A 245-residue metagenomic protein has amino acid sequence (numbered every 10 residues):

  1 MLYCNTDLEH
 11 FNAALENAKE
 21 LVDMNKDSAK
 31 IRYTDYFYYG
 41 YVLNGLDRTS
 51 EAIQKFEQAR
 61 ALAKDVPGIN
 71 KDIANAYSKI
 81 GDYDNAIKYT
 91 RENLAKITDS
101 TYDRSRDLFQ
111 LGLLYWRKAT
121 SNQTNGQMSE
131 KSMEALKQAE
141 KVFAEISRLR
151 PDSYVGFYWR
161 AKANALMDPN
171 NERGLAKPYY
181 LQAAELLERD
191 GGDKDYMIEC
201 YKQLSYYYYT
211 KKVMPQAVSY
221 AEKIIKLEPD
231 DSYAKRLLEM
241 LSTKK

Functional and structural regions predicted by a protein language model:
M1-K211, Y220, Y233-K245: Alpha-solenoid helical repeat scaffolds
P215-S232: C-terminal interaction modules of eukaryotic adaptor/scaffold proteins
